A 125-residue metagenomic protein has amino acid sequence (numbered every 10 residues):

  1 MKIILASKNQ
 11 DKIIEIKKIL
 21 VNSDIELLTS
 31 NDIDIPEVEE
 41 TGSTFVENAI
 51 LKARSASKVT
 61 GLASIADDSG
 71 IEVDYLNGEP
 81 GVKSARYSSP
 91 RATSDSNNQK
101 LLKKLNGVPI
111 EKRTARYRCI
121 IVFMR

Functional and structural regions predicted by a protein language model:
K2-I4, Q10-T29, I33-R125: Anionic-ligand binding patches
